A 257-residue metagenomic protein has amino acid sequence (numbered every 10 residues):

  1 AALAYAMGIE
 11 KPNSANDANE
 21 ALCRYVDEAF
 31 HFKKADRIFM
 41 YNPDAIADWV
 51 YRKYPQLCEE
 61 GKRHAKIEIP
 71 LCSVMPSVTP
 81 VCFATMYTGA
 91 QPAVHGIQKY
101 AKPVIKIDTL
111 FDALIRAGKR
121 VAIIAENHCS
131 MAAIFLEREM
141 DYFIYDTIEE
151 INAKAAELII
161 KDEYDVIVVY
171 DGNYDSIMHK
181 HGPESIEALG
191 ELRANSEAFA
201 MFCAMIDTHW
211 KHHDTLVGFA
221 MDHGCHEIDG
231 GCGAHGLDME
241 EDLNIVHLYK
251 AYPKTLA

Functional and structural regions predicted by a protein language model:
A1-A257: Feature captures the catalytic ectodomains and active-site-proximal regions of enzymes that hydrolyze or transfer
